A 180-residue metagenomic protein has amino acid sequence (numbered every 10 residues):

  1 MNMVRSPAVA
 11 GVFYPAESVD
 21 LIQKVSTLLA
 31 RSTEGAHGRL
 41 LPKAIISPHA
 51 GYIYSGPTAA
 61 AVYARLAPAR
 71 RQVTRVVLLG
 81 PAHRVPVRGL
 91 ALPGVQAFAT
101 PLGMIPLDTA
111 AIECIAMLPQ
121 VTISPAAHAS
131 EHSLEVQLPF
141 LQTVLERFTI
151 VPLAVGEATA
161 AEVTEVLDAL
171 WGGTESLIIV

Functional and structural regions predicted by a protein language model:
N2-V180: Active-site histidine-anchored catalytic micro-motif
